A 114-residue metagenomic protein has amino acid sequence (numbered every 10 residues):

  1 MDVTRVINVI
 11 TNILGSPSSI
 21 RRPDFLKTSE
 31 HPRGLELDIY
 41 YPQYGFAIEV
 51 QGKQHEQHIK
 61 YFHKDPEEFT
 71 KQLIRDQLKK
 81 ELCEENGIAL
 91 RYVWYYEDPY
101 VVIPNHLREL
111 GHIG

Functional and structural regions predicted by a protein language model:
M1-G114: Nucleic-acid endo/exonuclease domains
